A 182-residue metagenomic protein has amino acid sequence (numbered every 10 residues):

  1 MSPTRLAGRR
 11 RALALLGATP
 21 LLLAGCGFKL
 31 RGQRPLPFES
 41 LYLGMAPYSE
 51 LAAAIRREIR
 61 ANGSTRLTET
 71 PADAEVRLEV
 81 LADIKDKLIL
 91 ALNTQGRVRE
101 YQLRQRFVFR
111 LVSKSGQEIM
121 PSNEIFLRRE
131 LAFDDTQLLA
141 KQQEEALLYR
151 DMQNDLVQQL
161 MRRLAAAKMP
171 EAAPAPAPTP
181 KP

Functional and structural regions predicted by a protein language model:
M1-T19: N-terminal secretory signal peptides and thylakoid transit peptides that target proteins across membranes
A24-G25: C-terminal motif of bacterial Sec signal peptides marking the signal peptidase cleavage site
P35-Y42, T136-Q142: Acidic/histidine-rich, surface-exposed loop or edge segments in extracytoplasmic proteins
P37-I84: N-terminal segment of the mature soluble domain
L43-P47, L51, Q95, R99 (+3 more regions): Extracytoplasmic/periplasmic, Sec-exported soluble proteins
I59, G63, L111, S115 (+2 more regions): Sec/Tat-exported extracytoplasmic proteins
E79-E124, E130-Q143, P182: Surface-exposed short loop/turn segments
L139, Q143-P182: C-terminal/domain-edge helix-coil "capping" segments
